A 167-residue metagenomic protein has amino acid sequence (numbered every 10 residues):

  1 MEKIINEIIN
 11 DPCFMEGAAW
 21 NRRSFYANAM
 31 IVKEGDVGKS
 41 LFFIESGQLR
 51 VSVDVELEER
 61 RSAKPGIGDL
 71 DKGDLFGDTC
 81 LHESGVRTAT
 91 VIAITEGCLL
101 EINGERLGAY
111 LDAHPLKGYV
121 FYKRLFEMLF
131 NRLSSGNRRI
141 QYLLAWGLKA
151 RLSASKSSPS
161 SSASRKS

Functional and structural regions predicted by a protein language model:
M1-M30: Cyclic nucleotide-binding regulatory module and flanking cytosolic helices
P12-C13, G17-A18, G66-Y122: Cyclic-nucleotide recognition modules
Y26-A27, E45, D71, T95: A cytosolic small-molecule/anion-sensing beta-strand core signal
I31-D36: Short phosphate-coordinating micro-motif centered on Lys-Gly-acidic
K39-L57, K72-D74: Glycine- and acidic-residue-biased ligand/ion/polar-headgroup-sensing regions
R106-G147: A small-molecule sensor/coupling module
L143-S167: Phosphate-/nucleic-acid-contacting segments
